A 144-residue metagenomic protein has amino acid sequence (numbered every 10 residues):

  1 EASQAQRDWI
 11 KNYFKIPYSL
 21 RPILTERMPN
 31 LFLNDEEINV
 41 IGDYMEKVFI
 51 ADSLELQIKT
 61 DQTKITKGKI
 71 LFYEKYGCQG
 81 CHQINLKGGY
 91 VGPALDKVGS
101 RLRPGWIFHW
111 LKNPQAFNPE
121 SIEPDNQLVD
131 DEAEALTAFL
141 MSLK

Functional and structural regions predicted by a protein language model:
E1-V48, G89-L143: Extracytoplasmic electron-transfer domains, predominantly the class I c-type cytochrome c fold
S19, I58-K59, N85-L86: Short helix-capping and inter-helix turn/linker motifs at the boundaries of alpha-helical repeat units
M45-Q62: Short, charged low-complexity linear segments at domain edges
L56-Q57, C81, N113: Intrinsically disordered, low-complexity segments enriched in polar/charged residues with Gly/Pro, especially when
T60-I84: Sequence/structural segment immediately N-terminal to covalent heme-attachment motifs in c-type and related
